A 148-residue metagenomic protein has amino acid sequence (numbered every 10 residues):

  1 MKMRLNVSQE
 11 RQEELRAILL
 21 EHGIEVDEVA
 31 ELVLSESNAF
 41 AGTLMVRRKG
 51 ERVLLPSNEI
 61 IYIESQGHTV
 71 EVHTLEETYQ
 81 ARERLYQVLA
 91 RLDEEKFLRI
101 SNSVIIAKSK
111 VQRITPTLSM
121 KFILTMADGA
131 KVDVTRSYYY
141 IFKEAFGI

Functional and structural regions predicted by a protein language model:
M1-S35: N-terminal regulatory/sensing modules of transcriptional regulators
E28-A127, K131-D133: Conserved binding/recognition cores within well-folded domains
K143-I148: Short hydrophobic/aromatic patches at helix-to-coil boundaries
